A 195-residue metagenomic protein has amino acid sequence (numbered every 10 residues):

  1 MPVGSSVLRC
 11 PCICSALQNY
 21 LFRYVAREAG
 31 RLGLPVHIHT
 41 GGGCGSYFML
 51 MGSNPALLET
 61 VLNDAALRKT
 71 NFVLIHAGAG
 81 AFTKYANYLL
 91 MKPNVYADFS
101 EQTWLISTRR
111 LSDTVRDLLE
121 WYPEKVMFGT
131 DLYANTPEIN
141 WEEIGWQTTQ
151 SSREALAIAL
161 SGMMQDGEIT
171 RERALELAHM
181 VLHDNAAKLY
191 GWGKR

Functional and structural regions predicted by a protein language model:
M1-P11, S152-L160: Active-site gating loops and adjacent loop-to-helix segments of metal-dependent hydrolytic enzymes
V3-F128, T136-E138: Catalytic pocket-lining loop regions of alpha/beta-barrel enzymes, especially the amidohydrolase/enolase/GH5 lineages
P123-K125, W141-R195: Mid-to-C-terminal alpha-helical segments outside catalytic/metal-binding sites
D131: Active-site glycine-centered loops adjacent to acidic/histidine catalytic or metal-binding residues that shape
